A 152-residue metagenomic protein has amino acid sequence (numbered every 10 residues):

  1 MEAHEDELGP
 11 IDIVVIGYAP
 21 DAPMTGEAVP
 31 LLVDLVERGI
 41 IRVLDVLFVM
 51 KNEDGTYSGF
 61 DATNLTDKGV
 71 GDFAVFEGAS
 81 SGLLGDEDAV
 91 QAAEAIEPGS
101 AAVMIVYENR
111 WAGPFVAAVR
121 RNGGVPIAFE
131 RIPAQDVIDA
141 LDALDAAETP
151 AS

Functional and structural regions predicted by a protein language model:
M1-A101, N109-S152: Positively charged, small/polar-rich N-terminal and surface patches that mediate targeting and assembly and bind
